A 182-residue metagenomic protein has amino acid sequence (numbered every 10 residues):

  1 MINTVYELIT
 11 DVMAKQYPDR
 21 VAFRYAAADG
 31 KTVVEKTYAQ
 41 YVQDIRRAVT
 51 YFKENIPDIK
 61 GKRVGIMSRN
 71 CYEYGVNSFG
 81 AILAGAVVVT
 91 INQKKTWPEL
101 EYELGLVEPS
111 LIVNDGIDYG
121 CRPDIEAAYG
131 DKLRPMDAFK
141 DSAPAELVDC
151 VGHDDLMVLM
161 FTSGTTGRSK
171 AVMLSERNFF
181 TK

Functional and structural regions predicted by a protein language model:
M1-N55, K60, A84, G105: N-lobe entry segment of adenylate-forming
P18-V21, A143-F161, R168, N178: Conserved pre-ATP/AMP-binding loop-to-beta segment of ANL
A39, K62, D154, E176-R177: Structural detector for helix-capping/boundary residues
V42-T50, V172-K182: Conserved structural elements of the adenylate-forming
V49-K95: Conserved AMP-binding/adenylate-forming
V64, A81, I112, L156 (+1 more regions): Conserved S/T- and glycine-rich ATP-binding loop of Class I adenylate-forming
K95-R122, S142-A143, K182: Conserved ATP-dependent adenylate/AMP-binding module captured primarily in the ANL superfamily
L111-N114, A128, K132-P135: Short, hydrophobic beta-strand segments that form beta-sheet elements in well-ordered domains
